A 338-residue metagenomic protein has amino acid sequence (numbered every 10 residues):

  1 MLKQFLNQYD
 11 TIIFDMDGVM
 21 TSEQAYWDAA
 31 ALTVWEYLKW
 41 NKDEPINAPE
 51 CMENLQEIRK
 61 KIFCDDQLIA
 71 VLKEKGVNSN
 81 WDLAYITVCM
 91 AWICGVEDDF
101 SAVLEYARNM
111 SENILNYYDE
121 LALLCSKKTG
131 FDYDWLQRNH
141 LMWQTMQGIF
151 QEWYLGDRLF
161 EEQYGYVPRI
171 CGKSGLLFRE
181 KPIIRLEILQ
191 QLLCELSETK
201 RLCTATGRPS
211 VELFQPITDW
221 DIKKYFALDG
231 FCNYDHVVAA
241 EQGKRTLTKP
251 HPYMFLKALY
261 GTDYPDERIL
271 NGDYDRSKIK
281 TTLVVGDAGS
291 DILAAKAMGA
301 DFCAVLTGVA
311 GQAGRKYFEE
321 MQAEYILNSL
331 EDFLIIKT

Functional and structural regions predicted by a protein language model:
L2-C64, D82-Y85: Active-site neighborhood of HAD-like aspartate-dependent phosphohydrolases
L2-K3, I13, F131-D134, G148 (+3 more regions): Short, acidic loop-to-helix structural element flanking the phosphoryl-transfer center in phosphate-processing enzymes
A25, R208-P209, P250, D287 (+2 more regions): Short beta->alpha linker loops
N41, A48-F160: Non-catalytic, alpha-helical, charged scaffold/linker segments that couple or flank catalytic or architectural cores
L176-I184, Q190, C203, R208-L283 (+1 more regions): Substrate-recognition "cap/lid" segment bordering the active-site pocket of phosphatases
V211-F214, A310-R315, I335: Short, charged/polar "capping" segments at the starts of alpha-helices and the immediately preceding loops
N233, E324-F333: Short acidic-hydrophobic, aromatic-tinged amphipathic segments that line or gate anion-handling sites
L283-Y325: Acidic, Mg2+-coordinating phosphoryl-transfer loop and its flanking beta/alpha structural elements, shared across
